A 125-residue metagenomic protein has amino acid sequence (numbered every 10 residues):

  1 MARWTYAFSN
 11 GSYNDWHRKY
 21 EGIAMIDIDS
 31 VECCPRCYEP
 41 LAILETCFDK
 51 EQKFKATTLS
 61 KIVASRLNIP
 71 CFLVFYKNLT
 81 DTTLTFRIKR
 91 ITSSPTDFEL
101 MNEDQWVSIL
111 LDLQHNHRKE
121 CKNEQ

Functional and structural regions predicted by a protein language model:
M1-I26, L113-Q125: Acidic-basic catalytic patches of nuclease active cores, encompassing PD-(D/E)XK and other metal-cofactor nuclease
F8, Q52-K55, Q105: Soluble or luminal CAZymes and related metallo-dependent hydrolases
I23, D49-L59: Active-site-adjacent loop/helix micro-motif of nuclease/hydrolase catalytic cores
M25-D27, E39-L41, K55, R66-N68: Short connector loops at helix/strand junctions that flank enzyme active sites, especially segments positioning acidic
I28-D49: Conserved catalytic cores of phosphodiester-cleaving nucleases, focusing on short active-site segments
V31, I43-E45, K61, P70-F75: Short, hydrophobic/aromatic-rich beta-strand segments within well-structured domains
A64-R90: Nucleic-acid nuclease catalytic cores
R87-Q125: Helix-rich interaction surfaces within compact, conserved domain-sized segments that mediate assembly or partner
